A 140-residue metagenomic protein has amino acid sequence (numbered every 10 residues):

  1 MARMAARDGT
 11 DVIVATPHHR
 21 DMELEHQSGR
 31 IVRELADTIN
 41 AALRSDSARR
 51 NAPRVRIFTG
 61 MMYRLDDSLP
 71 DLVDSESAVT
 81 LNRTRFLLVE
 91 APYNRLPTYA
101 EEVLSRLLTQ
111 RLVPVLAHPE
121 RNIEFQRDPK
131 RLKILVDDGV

Functional and structural regions predicted by a protein language model:
M1-I13, T38-S45: A short, N-terminal amphipathic alpha-helix
D11-H18, F58-G60: Short beta-strand segments at enzyme active-site cores
H18-H26: A short acidic, helix-capping loop that chelates divalent metal ions and anchors anionic groups
E25-V140: Extended substrate/RNA-proximal surfaces in nucleic-acid metabolism proteins
